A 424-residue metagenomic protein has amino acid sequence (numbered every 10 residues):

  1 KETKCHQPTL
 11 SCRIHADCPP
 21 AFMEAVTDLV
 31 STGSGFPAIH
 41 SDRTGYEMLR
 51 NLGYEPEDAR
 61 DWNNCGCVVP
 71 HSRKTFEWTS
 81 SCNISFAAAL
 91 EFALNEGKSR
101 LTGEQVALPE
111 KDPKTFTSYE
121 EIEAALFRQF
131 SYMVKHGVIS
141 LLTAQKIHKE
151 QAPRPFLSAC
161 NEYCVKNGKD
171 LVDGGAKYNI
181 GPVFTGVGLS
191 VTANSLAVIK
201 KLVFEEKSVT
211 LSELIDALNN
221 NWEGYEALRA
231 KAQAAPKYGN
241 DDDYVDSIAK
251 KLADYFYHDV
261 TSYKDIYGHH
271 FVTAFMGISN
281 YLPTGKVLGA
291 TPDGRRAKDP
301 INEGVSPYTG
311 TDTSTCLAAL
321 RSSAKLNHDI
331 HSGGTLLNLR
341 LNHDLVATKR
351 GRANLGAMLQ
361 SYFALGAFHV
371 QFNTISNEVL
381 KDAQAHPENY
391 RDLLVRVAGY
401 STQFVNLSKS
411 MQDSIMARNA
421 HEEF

Functional and structural regions predicted by a protein language model:
K1-F424: Conserved catalytic cores of very large enzyme subunits
